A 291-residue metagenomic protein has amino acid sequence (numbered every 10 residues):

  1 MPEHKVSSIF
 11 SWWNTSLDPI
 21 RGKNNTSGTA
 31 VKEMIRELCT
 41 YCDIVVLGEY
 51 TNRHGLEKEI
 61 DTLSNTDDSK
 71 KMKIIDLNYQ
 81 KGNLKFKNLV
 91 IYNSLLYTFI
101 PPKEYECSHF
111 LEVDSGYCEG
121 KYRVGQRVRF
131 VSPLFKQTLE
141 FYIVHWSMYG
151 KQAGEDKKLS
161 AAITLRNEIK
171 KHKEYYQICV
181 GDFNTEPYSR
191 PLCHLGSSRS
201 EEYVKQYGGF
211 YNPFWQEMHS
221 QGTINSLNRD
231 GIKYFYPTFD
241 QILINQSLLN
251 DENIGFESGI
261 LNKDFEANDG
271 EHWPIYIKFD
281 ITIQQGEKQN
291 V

Functional and structural regions predicted by a protein language model:
M1-K87, W273-I275, D280-V291: N-terminal, active-site-proximal structural segment of metallo-dependent hydrolase catalytic domains
M1-S11, S94-F99, G120-S147, F279 (+1 more regions): Beta-strand-turn-beta hairpins that frame and shape the catalytic cleft of phosphate-ester-processing enzymes
N14-S16, Y50-T51, H145-S147, F183-E186: Catalytic metal-binding/acid-base residues of hydrolase active sites
I44, T51-T138: Structured beta-strand-rich core segments of catalytic domains in phosphoester-bond hydrolases
V46-G48, I75-L77, I178-D182, Y211-F214: Active-site neighborhood of phospho(di)ester-bond hydrolases with catalytic His/Asp-centered motifs
R53-H54, K171-Q177, T185-V291: Metal-dependent phosphoester-hydrolase catalytic domains
H109-C118, W146-K158: Surface-exposed cleft-lining segments at the edges of enzyme active sites
L159-F183: His/acidic metal-ligating clusters that form di-metal
